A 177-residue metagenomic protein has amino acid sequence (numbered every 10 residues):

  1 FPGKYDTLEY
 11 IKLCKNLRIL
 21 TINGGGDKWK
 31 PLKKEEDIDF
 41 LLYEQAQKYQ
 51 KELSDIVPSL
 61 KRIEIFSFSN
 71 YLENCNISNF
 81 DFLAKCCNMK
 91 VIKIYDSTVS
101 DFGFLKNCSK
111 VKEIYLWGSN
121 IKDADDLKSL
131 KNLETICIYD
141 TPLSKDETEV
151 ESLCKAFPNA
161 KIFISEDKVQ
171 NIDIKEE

Functional and structural regions predicted by a protein language model:
F1-V57, R62-S100, F104, K110-K122 (+3 more regions): Concave beta-strand-loop units of leucine-rich repeat
